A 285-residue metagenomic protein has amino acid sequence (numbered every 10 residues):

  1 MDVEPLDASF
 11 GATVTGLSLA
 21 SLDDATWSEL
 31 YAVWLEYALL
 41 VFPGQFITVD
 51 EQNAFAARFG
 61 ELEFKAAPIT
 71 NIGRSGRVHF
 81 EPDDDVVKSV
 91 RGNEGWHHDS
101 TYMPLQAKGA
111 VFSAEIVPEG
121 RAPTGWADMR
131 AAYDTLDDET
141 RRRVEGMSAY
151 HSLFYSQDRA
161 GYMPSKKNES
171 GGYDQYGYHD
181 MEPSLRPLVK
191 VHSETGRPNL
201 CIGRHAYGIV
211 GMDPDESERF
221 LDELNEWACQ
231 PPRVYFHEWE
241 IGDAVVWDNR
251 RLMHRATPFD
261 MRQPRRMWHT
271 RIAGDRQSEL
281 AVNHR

Functional and structural regions predicted by a protein language model:
M1-A244, R250-R285: Non-heme Fe(II) oxygenase catalytic core, chiefly the N-lobe of the double-stranded beta-helix
